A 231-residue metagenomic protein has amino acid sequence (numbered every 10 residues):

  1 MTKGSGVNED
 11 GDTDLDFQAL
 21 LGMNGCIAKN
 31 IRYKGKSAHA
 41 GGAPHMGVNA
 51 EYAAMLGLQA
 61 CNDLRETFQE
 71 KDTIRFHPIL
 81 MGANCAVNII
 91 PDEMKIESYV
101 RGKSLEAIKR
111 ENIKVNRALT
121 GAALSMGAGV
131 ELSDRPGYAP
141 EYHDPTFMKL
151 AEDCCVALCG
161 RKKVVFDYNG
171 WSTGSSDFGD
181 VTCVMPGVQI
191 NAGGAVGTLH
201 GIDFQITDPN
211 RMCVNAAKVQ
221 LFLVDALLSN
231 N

Functional and structural regions predicted by a protein language model:
M1-H77, G82-P91, S175-F178: Histidine/acidic-residue-rich, glycine-tolerant segments that coordinate divalent metal ions
M55-N231: Metal-dependent amide/peptide-bond hydrolase catalytic core, centered on the "pita-bread" metallohydrolase fold
